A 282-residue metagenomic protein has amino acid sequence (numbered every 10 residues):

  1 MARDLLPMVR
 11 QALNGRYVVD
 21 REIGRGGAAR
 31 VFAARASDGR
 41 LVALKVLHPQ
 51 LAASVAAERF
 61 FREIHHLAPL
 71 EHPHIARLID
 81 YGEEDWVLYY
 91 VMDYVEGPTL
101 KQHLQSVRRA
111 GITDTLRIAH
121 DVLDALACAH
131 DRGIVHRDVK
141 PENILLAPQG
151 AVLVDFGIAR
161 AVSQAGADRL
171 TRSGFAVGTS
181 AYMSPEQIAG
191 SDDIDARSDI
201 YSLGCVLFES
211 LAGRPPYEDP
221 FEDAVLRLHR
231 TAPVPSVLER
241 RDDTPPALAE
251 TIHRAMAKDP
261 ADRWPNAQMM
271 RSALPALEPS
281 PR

Functional and structural regions predicted by a protein language model:
D20-G26, V31: Protein kinase glycine-rich loop
H48-P69: AlphaC helix of the eukaryotic protein kinase fold
Y81: Activation-segment/catalytic-loop signature of the eukaryotic protein kinase fold
D85-T99, H103: Conserved short submotifs of the Hanks-type protein kinase catalytic core that shape the nucleotide-binding pocket
I118-A119: Activation segment signature within eukaryotic-like protein kinase domains
D124-I134: Protein kinase catalytic-loop region centered on the HRD/HxD motif
P148-P185, A189, D193: Activation segment of protein kinases
T179-P281: C-terminal lobe helix-coil module of Hanks-type protein kinase domains
